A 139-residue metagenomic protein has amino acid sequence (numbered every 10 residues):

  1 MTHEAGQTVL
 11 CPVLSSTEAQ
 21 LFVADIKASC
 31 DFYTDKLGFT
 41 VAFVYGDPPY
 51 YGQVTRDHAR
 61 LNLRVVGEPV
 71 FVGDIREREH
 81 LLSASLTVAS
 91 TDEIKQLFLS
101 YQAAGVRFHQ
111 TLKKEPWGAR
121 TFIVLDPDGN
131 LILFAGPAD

Functional and structural regions predicted by a protein language model:
T2-E18, T40-T91, K95-L125, G136-D139: Vicinal oxygen chelate
V23-I26, P116: Conserved beta-strand-loop-alpha-helix junction that forms the acyl-donor binding cleft
S29, Y33-T34, Y101, D126-G129: Conserved active-site tyrosine of GNAT-family acetyltransferases
L131-F134: Short glycine-/small-residue motifs
